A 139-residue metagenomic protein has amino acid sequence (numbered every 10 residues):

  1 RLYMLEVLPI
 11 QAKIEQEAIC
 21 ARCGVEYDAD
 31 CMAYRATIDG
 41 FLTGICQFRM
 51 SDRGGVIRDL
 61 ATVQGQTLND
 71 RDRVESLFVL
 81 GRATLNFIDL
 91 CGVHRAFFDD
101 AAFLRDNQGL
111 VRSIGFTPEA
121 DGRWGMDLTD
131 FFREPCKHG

Functional and structural regions predicted by a protein language model:
R1-D28, P135-G139: Short amphipathic alpha-helix that is part of the acyltransferase structural core
D30, S51-R53, L104-R105: Short acidic/glycine-enriched loop/turn segments that link adjacent beta-strands
M32-R35: Hydrophobic beta-strand residues of extracellular immunoglobulin-like
T37-E75: Conserved donor-binding loop and adjoining core beta-sheet/short helix segment in diverse acyl/aminoacyl transferases
D70-D89: Conserved acetyl-CoA-binding loop-helix of GNAT-fold acetyltransferases
I88-A101: Conserved GNAT acetyl-CoA-binding A-motif
A101-D121: Conserved active-site alpha-helix within GNAT-family acetyltransferase domains
I114-G139: C-terminal "cap" of GNAT-fold acetyltransferases
